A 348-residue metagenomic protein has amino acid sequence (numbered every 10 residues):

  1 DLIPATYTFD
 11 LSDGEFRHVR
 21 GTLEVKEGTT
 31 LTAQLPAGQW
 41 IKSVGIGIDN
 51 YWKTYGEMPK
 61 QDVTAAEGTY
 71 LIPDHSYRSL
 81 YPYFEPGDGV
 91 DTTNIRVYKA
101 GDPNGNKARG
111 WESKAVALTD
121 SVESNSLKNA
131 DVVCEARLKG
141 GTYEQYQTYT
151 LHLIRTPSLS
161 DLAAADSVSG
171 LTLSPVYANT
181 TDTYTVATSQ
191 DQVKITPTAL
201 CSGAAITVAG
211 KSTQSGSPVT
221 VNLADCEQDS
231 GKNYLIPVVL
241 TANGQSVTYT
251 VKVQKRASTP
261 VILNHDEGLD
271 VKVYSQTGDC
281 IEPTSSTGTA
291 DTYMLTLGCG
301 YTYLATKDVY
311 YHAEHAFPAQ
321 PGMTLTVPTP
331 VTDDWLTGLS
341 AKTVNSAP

Functional and structural regions predicted by a protein language model:
D1, D62-T64, Y274-L295: Short, acidic Ser/Thr/Gly-rich low-complexity loop/linker segments typical of extracellular and cell-surface proteins
L2-T6, L11-L269, Q276, Y311-H312 (+2 more regions): Beta-rich interaction/scaffold domains
L11, D291, L295-G298, Y303-Y311: Amphipathic, non-membrane alpha-helical rod segments
L35-A37, E282, K307: Disulfide-rich extracellular modules and peptides
C280, L325-V327: Extended non-catalytic scaffold regions that mediate assembly and binding in large macromolecular machines
T329-D333: Intrinsic-disorder/low-complexity linker and hinge segments
